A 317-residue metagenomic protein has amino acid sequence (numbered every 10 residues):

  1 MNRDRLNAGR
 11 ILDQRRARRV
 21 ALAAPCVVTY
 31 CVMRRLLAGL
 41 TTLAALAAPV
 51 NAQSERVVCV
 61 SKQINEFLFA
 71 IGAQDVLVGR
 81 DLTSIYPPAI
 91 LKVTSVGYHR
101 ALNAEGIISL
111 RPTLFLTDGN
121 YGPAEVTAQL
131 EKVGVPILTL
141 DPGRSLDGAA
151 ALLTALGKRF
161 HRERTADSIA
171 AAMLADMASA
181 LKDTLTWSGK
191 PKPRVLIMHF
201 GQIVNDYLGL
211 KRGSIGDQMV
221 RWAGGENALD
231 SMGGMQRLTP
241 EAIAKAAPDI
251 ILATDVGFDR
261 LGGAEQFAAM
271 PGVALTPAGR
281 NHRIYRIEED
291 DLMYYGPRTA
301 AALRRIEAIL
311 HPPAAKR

Functional and structural regions predicted by a protein language model:
A23, A38-A47: Bacterial N-terminal signal peptides
A48-A52: Sec/Tat signal peptide C-region and signal peptidase I cleavage site
Q53-R56, E125-V204, E226-S231, H282-R317: Extracytoplasmic substrate-binding proteins
E55-E125, S231: A short, structured surface patch at a secondary-structure boundary
S61, G119-N120, H199, M232-M235 (+2 more regions): Short secondary-structure boundary segments
A104-R111, V133, T239-A247: Short helices/loops that flank or line small-molecule/ion binding pockets
L210-M235, D255, Y285-R286: His/Asp/Glu-enriched short active-site or ligand-binding loop at hydrolase and phosphoryl-transfer sites
